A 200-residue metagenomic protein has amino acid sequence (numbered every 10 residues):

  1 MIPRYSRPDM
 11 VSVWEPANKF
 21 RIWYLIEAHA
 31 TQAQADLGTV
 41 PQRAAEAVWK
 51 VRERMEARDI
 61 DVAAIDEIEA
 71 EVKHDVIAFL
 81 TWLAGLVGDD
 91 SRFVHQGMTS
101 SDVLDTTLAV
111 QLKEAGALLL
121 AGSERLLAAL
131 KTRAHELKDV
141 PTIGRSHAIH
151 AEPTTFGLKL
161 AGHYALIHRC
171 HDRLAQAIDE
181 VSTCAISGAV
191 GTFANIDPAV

Functional and structural regions predicted by a protein language model:
M1-F193, D197-V200: A helix-coil-helix interface module used to build multimeric assemblies and to scaffold catalytic/cofactor sites
